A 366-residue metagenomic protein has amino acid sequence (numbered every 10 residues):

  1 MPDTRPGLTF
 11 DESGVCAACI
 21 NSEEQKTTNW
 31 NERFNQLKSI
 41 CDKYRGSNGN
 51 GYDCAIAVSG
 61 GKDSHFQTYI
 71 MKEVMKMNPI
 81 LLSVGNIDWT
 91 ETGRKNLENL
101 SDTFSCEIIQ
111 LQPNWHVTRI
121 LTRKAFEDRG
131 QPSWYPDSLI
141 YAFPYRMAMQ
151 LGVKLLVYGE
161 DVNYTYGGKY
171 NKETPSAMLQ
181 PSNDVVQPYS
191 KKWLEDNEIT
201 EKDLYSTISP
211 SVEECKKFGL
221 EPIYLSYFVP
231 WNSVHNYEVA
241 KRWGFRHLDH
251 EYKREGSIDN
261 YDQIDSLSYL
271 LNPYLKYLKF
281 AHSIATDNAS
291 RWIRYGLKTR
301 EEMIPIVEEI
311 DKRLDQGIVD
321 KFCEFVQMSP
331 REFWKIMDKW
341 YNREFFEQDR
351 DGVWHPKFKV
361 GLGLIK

Functional and structural regions predicted by a protein language model:
M1-C54, I70-K366: Nucleotide-activated chemistry modules centered on ATP-dependent adenylation/adenylyltransferase
C54-D63: Short, glycine-rich nucleotide/cofactor-binding loops
F66-Q67: Hydrophobic positions on the alpha1 helix immediately C-terminal to the Walker A/P-loop
